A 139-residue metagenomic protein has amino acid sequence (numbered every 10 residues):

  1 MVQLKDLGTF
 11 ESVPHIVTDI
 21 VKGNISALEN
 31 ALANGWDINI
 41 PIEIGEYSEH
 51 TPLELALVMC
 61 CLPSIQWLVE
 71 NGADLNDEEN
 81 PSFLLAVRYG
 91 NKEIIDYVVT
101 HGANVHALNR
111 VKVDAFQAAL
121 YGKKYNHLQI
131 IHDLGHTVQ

Functional and structural regions predicted by a protein language model:
M1-H50, V58, Q66, E70: Intrinsically disordered, low-complexity regulatory segments in ankyrin-centric signaling systems
G8-T18, P41-L53, N76-L85, L108-F116: Ankyrin-repeat boundary/"N-cap" motif
E29-I38, Q66-D74, D96-N104, I130-T137: Ankyrin repeat domain, specifically the short helix-to-loop turn at the C-terminus of the second helix of each repeat
Y89, E93-V98, G102-Y121: A mid-sequence interfacial segment
V111-Q139: Leucine-rich solenoid repeat scaffolds
